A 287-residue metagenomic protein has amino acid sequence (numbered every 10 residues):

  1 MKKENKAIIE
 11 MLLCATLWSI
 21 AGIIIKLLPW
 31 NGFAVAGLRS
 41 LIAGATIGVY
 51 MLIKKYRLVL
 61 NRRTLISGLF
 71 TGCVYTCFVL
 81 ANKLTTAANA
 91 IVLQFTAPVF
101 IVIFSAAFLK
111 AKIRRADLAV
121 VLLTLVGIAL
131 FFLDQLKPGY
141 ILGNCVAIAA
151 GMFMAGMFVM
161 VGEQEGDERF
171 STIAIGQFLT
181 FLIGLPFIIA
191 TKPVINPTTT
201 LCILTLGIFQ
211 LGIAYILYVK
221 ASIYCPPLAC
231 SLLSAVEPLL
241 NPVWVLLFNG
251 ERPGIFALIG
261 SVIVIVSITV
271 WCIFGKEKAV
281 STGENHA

Functional and structural regions predicted by a protein language model:
M1-A34, L69, C77, L122 (+2 more regions): Glycine-/small-residue-enriched transmembrane alpha-helix faces in small-molecule transporters and effluxers
L27-C73, F100-I101, F153-M157, A174-T191 (+1 more regions): Transmembrane alpha-helices of multi-pass small-molecule transport proteins
A34, L41-A45, V79-K110, A150 (+1 more regions): Specific alpha-helical transmembrane segments that line the substrate/conduction pathway and gating interfaces
S40, A235-A287: C-terminal-most transmembrane helix of multi-pass membrane proteins
I47, L69-T71, I103-F104, I113-L133 (+4 more regions): Hydrophobic transmembrane alpha-helices of multi-pass small-molecule transport proteins
K54-N89, L93-Q94, V126, L130 (+1 more regions): Specific transmembrane alpha-helical segments of multi-pass solute transporters/efflux pumps, especially DMT/EamA
L58, I91-Q94, K110-L130, K137-N144 (+2 more regions): Loop-to-transmembrane alpha-helix entry segments
A90-T96, V161-L179, L211-L247: Helix-helix packing/entry segments at the starts of transmembrane helices
